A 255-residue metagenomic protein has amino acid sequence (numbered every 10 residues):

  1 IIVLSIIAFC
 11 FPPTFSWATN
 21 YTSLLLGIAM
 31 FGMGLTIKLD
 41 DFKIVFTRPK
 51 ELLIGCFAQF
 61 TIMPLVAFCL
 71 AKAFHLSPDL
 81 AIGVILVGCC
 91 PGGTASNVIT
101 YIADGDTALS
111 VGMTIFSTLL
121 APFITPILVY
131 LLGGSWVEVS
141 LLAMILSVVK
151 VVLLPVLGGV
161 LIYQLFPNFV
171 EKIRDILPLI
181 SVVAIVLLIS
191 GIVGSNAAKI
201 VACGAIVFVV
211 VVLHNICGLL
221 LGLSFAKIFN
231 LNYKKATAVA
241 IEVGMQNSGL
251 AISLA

Functional and structural regions predicted by a protein language model:
I1-A255: Alpha-helical transmembrane segments of multi-pass small-molecule/ion transporters
